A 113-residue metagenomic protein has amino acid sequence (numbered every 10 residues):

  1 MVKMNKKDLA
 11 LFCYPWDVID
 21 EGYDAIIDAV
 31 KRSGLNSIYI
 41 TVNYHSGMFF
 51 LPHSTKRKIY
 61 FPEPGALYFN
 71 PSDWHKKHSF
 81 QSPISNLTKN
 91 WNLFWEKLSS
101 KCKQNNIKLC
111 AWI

Functional and structural regions predicted by a protein language model:
V2-E21: Boundary/entry segment of secreted carbohydrate-active catalytic domains
V2-K3, V30-K31, W95-C110: Surface-exposed amphipathic alpha-helices with a cationic face
L9-C13, I38-I40, L109-A111: Hydrophobic faces of well-ordered beta-strands that scaffold small-molecule active sites in alpha/beta enzyme cores
P15-D17, Y44-S46, I113: Active-site-proximal loop/turn and secondary-structure-junction residues that shape catalytic pockets, frequently
W16-D17, T88-K89, C102: Residue-level marker of alpha-helix boundaries and capping positions
E21-I27, L93-L98: Short alpha-helical segments and helix-capping/turn motifs at coil-helix boundaries
D24-M48: Catalytic domains of carbohydrate-active enzymes, especially glycoside hydrolases
M48-N92: Aromatic- and acidic-residue-enriched carbohydrate-binding clefts of CAZyme catalytic domains
